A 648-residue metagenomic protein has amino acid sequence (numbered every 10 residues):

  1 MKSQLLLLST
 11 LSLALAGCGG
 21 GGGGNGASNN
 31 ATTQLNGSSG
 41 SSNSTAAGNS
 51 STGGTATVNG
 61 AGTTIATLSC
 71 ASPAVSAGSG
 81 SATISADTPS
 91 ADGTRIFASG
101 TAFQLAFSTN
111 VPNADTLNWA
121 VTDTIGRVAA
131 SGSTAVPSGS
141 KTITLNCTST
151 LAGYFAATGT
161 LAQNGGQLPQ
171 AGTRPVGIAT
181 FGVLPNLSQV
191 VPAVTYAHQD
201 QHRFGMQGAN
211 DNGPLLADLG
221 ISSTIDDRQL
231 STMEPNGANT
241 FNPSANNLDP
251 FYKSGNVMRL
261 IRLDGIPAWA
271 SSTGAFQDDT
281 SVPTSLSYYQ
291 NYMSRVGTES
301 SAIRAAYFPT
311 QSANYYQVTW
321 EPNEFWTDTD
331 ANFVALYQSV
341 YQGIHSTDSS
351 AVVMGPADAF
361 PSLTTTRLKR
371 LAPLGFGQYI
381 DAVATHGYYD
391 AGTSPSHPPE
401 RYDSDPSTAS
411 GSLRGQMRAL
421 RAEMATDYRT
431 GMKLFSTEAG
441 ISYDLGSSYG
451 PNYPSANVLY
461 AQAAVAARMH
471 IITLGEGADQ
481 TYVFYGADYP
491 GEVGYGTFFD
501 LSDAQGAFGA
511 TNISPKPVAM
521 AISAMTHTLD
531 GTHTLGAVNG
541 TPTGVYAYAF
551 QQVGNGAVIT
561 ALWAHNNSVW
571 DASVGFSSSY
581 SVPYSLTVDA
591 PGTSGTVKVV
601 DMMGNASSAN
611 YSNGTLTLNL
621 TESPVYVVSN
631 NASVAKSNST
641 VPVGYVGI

Functional and structural regions predicted by a protein language model:
L6-S9, L13-L68, S72, L145 (+1 more regions): Bacterial Sec-dependent N-terminal signal peptides
G53-G54, V58-D211, V641, Y645-G647: Mature N-terminal, pre-catalytic/accessory segment of carbohydrate-active enzymes
N113-I125, V569-A606: Beta-strand-rich binding/interaction modules
N210-D405: Substrate-binding cleft and catalytic face of glycoside hydrolase catalytic domains, especially the flexible beta-alpha
A391-Y449, G475, D479, V483 (+3 more regions): Glycoside hydrolase catalytic-domain groove-lining segments
I441-S523, G536-G544: Aromatic/acidic polysaccharide-binding cleft in carbohydrate-active enzymes
G540-T593, N630: Carbohydrate-binding surface patches
N610-I648: C-terminal beta-strand-rich structural cap/linker in extracellular carbohydrate-active enzymes
